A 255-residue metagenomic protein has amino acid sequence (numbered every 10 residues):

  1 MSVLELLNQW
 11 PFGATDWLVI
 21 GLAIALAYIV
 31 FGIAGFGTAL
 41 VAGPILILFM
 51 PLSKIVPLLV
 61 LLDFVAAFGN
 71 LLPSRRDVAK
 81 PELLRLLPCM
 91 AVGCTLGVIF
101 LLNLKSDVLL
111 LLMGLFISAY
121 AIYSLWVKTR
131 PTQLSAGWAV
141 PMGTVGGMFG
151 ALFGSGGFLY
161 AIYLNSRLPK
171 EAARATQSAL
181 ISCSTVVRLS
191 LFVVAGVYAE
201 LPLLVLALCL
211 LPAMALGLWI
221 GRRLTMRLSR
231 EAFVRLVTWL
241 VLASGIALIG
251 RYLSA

Functional and structural regions predicted by a protein language model:
S2-F12, V98-D107, F192-V205, Y252-A255: Membrane-interface helix termini and inter-helical loops of multi-pass transporters
S2-V30, L134-M148: Small-residue-enriched transmembrane helix starts and helix-helix packing motifs in multi-pass inner-membrane proteins
L4, A67-D77, V98, L102-N103 (+3 more regions): Transmembrane helix exit motif
W17-L84, G147, G157-M214: Small-residue-rich hydrophobic segments that form or flank transmembrane alpha-helices in multi-pass membrane proteins
I29, I33, I45, F49 (+6 more regions): Membrane-interface helix caps of multi-pass small-molecule transporters
V60, M113-I117, A121, S178 (+3 more regions): Residues within membrane-spanning alpha-helices of integral membrane proteins, especially the hydrophobic core/packing
I117-A175: Membrane-embedded helical hairpins/re-entrant loop segments and their flanking transmembrane helices within multi-pass
W219-L242: Interfacial loop-to-transmembrane junctions
